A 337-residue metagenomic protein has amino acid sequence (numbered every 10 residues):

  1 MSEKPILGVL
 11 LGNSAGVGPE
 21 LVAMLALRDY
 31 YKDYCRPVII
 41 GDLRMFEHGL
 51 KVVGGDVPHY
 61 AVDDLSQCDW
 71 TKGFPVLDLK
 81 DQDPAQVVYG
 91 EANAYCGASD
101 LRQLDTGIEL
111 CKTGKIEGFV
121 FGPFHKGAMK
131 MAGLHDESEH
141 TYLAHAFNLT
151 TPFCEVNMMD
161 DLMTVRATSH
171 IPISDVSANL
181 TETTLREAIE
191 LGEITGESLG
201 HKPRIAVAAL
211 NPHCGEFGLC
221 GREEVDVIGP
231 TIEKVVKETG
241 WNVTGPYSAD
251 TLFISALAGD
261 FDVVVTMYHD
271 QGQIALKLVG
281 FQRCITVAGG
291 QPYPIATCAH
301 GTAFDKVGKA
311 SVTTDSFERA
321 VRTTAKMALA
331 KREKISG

Functional and structural regions predicted by a protein language model:
M1-E139, T183-M267, Q271-C284, Q291-A296 (+2 more regions): Contiguous, glycine/small-aliphatic-enriched amphipathic segments in soluble metabolic enzymes
T141-H145, L149-T151, I171-T195: Active-site glycine-rich loop that binds ribose-phosphate moieties when present
A146-L162, G289-D305: Short, flexible loop segments at boundaries between secondary-structure elements
